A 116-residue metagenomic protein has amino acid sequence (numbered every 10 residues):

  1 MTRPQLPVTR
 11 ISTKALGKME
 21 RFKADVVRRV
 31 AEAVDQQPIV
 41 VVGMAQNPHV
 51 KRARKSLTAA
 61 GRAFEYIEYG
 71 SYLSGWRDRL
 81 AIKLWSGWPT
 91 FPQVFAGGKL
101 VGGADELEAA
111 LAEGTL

Functional and structural regions predicted by a protein language model:
M1-V40: N-terminal leader/targeting and pre-domain segments
D25-I67: Local sequence-structure signature of Cys/Sec-based thiol-disulfide redox active-site neighborhoods
V34-Q37, P48, A59, R77 (+3 more regions): Eukaryote-biased feature marking scaffold/signaling PDZ-domain proteins and nuclear chromatin regulators
I67-L73: Short beta->alpha junction loops
L73-L80: Structural motif
I82-T90: Thiol/disulfide oxidoreductase modules built on the thioredoxin-like
F95-L116: Non-catalytic, surface beta->alpha helical segment in thiol-disulfide oxidoreductase systems
